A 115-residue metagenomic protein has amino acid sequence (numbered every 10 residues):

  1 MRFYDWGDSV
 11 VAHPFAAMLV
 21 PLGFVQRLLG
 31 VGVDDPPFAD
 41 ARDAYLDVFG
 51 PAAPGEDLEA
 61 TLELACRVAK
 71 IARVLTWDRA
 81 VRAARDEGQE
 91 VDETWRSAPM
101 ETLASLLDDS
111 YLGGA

Functional and structural regions predicted by a protein language model:
M1-M18, A115: Active-site acidic catalytic loop and adjacent metal/ATP-binding pocket of ATP-dependent phosphoryl transfer enzymes
R2-D5, V25, P54-G55: General secondary-structure edge motif
G7-D8, L29-V33, A60-E63: A ubiquitous short alpha-helical element
P14-A53, R67-E87: Active-site activation/catalytic loop segments of kinase-like enzymes and analogous catalytic loops in related
P51-L62: Short, surface-exposed acidic
W77-A115: Regulatory N- and C-terminal appendages and interdomain linkers associated with kinase/kinase-like NTP transferase
